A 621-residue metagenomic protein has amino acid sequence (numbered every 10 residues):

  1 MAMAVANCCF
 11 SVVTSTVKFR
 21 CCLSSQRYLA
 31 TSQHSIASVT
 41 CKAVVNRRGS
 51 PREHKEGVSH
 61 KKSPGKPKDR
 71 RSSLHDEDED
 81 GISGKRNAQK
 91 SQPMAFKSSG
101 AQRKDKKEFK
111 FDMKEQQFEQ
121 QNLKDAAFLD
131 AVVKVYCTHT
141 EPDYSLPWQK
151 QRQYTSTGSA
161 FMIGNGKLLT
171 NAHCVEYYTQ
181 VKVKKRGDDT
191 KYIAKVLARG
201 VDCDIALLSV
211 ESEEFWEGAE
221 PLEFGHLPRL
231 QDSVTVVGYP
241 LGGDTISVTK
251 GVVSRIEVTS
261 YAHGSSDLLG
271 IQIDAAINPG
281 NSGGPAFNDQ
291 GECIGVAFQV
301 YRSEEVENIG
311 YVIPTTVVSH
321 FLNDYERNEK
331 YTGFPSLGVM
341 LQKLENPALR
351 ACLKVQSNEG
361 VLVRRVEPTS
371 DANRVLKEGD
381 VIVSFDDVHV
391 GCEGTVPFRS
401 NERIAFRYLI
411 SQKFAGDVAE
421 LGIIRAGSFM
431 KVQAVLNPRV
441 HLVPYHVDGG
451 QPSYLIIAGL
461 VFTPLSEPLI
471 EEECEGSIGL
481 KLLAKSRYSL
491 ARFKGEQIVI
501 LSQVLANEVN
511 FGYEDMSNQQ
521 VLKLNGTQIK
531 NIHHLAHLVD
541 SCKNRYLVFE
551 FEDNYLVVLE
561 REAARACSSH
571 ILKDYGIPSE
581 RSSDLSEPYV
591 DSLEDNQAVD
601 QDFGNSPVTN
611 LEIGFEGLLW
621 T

Functional and structural regions predicted by a protein language model:
S32, V45-N46, E53-H54, K167 (+4 more regions): Short glycine/Trp-rich loop-beta-loop segment that forms part of the substrate-binding cleft
S50-P51, E119-D125, V135, P240-D244 (+7 more regions): C-terminal cap/linker of serine protease catalytic domains
Q116-Q121, P142-N165, N171, K191-I193 (+4 more regions): A conserved glycine-rich beta-strand in the N-terminal activation segment of trypsin-fold
A131-V132, Y136, K167-A172, L227-P240 (+5 more regions): Active-site-proximal beta-strands of protease catalytic cores
V135, L146, E211-P221, S247-E307 (+2 more regions): Active-site region of chymotrypsin-like
E141-P142, G164-I246, G270, P279 (+1 more regions): Conserved active-site neighborhood of the chymotrypsin/trypsin-like protease fold
Q151-R152, S159, A275-G280, G284-P285 (+3 more regions): PDZ/PDZ-like domain segments forming the peptide/carboxylate-binding groove, activating on the N-terminal beta-strands
C174-Y177, D371-N373, S384-G422, K523-N554: PDZ domains, with a preference for the canonical peptide-binding region formed by the helix
